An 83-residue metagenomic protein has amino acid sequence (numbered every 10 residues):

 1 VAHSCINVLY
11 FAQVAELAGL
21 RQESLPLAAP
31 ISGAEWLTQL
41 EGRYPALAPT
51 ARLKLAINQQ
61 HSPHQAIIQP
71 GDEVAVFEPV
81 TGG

Functional and structural regions predicted by a protein language model:
V1-G82: Ubiquitin-like/PB1-type beta-grasp interaction modules and other compact soluble beta-rich domains
